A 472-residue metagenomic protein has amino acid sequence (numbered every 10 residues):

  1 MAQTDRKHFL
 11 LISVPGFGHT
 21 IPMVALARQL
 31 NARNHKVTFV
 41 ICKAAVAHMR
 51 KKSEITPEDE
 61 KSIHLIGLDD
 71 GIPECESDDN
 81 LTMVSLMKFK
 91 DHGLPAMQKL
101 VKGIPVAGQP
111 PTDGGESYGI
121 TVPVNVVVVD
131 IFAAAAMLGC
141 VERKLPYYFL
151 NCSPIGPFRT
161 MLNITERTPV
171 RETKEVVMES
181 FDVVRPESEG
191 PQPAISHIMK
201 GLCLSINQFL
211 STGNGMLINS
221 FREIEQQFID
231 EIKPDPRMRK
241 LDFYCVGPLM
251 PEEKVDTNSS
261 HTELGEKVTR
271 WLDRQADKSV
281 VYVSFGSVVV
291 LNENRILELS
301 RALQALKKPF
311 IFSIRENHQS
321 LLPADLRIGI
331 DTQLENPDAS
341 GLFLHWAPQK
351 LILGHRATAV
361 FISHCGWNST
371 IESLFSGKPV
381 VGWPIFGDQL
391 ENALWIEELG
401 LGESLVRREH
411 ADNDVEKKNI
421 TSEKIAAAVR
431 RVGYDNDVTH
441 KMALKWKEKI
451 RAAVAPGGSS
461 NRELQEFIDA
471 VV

Functional and structural regions predicted by a protein language model:
M1-R222, Q226-V472: Glycosyltransferase specificity loop/lid
